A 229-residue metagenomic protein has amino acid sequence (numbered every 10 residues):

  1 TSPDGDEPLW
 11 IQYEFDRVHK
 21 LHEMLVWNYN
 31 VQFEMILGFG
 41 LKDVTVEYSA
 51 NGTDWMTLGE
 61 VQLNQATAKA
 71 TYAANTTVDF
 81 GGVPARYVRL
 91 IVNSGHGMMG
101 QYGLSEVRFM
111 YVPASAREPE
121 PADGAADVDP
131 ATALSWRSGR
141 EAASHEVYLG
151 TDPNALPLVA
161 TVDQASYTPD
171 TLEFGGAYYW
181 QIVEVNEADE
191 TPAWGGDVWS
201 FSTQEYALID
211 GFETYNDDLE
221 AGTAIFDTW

Functional and structural regions predicted by a protein language model:
T1-G59, Y72-S115: Aromatic, loop-rich ligand-recognition surfaces of beta-strand-rich domains
F15, F201-W229: Extracellular carbohydrate-recognition regions
D79-G82, T168-G175: Short, flexible loop/turn segments at beta-strand junctions in immunoglobulin-like and fibronectin type III
A114-S115, F174, E187-Y206: Extracellular fibronectin type III
T132-A142: Conserved aromatic anchor
A142-L156: Extracellular low-complexity, O-glycosylation-prone stalks/linkers
P157-D163: Short beta-strand segments within Ig-like beta-sandwich modules, predominantly Fibronectin type-III
